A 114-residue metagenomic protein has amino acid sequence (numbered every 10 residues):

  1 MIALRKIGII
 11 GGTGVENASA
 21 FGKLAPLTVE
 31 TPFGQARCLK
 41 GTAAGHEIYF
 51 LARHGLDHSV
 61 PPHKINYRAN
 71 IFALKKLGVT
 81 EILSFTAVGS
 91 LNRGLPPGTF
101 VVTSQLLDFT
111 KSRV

Functional and structural regions predicted by a protein language model:
I2-V114: Metabolite-binding pocket within alpha/beta catalytic cores that recognizes anionic/polar moieties
